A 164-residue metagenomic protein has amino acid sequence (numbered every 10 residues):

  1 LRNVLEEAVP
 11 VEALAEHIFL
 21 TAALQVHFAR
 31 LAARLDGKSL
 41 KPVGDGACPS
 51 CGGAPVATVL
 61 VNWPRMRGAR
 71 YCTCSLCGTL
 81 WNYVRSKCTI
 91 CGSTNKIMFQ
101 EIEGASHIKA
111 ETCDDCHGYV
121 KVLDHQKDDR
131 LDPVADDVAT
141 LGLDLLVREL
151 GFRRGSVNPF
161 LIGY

Functional and structural regions predicted by a protein language model:
L1-D36: N-terminal alpha-helical interaction blocks
V4-A8, P133, I162: Replace "small metal-dependent catalytic modules" with "small catalytic or cofactor-binding modules
V26, R30-G151: Cys/His-clustered metal-coordination modules, chiefly Zn-binding fingers
S156-Y164: Short flanking/linker segments adjacent to small metal-binding domains or redox-active Cys/His motifs
